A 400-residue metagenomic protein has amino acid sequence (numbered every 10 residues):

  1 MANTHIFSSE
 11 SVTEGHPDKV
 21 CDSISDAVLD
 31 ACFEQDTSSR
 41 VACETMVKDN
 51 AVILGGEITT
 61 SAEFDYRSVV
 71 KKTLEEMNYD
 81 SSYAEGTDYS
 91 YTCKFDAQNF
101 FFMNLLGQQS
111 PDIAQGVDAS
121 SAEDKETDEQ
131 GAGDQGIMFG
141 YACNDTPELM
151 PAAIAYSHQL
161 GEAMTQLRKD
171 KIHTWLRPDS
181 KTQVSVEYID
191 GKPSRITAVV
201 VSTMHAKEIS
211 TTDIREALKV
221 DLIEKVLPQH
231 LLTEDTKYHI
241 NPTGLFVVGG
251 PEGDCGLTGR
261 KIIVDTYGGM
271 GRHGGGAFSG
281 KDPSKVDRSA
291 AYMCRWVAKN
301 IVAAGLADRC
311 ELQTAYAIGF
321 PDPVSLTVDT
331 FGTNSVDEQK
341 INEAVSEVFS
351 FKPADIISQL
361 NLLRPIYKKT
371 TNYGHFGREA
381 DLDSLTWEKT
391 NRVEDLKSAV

Functional and structural regions predicted by a protein language model:
M1-A42, E388: N-terminal, positively charged regions that mediate nucleic acid binding
I6-T13, E44, A51-T59, M138 (+5 more regions): Short glycine-rich or small-residue beta-strand-to-loop segments that form or flank ligand, phosphate, metal/Fe-S
S8, S68, E75-Y79, Y83-V247 (+3 more regions): Glycine-rich, mobile lid/loop segments that gate access to catalytic sites or pores
E10-V12, H16-C21, Q130-T146, V247-G271 (+2 more regions): Conserved phosphate/anionic-ligand binding catalytic regions in large, soluble enzymes, centered on
E14-F33, D145-E162, K281-G305: Alpha-helical support elements that line or immediately flank enzyme active sites and cofactor-binding pockets
C43-V47, E85-S90, K94, F100-N104 (+5 more regions): Beta-strand segments within the central parallel beta-sheet cores of soluble alpha/beta enzyme folds
K48, R309, Y316-V400: Internal helix-turn-beta structural module
A163, E208-V302: Glycine-rich anion/phosphate-binding loop at the beta-strand->alpha-helix junction
